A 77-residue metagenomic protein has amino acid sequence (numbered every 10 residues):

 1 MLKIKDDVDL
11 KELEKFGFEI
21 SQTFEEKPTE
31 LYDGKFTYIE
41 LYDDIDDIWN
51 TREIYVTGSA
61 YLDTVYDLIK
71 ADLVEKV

Functional and structural regions predicted by a protein language model:
M1-I4, I54-V56: Short cationic amphipathic helices and targeting signals
M1-K3, E25, V74: Generic N-terminal leader/processing signal
I4-I20: Amphipathic alpha-helical segments
E19-Y66: Acidic, low-complexity, intrinsically disordered interaction modules
T64-V77: Short glycine-centered helix-capping/turn motifs at secondary-structure transition points
